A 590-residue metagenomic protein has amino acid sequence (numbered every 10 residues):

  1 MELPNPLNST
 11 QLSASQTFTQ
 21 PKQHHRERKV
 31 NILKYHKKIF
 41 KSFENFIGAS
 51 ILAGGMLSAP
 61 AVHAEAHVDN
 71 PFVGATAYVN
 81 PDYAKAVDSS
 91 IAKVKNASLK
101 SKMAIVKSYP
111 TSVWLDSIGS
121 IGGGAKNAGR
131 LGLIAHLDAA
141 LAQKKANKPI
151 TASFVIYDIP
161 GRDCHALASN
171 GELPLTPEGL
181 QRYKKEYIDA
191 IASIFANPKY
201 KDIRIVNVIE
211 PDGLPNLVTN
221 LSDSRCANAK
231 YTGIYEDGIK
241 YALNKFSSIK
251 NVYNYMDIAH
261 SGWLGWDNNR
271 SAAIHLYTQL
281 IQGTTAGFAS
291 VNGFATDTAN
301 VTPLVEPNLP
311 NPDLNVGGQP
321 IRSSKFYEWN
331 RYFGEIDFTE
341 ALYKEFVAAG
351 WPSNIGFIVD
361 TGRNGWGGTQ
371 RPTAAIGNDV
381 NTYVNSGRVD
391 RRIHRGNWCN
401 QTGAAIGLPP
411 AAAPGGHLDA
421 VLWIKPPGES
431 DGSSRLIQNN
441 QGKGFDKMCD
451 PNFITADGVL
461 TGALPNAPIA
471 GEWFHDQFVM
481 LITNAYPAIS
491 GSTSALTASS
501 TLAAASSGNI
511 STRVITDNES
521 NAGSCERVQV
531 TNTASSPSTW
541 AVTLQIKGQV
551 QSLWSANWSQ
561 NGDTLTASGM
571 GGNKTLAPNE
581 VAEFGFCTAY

Functional and structural regions predicted by a protein language model:
D69-F195, G407, I424-I469, W473-F474 (+3 more regions): N-terminal carbohydrate-binding/catalytic regions of secreted carbohydrate-active enzymes
G123-N127, D138-Y255, A272-Q279, T285-S290 (+1 more regions): Substrate-binding cleft of extracellular glycoside hydrolase catalytic domains
N228, A259-L280, T284, F288-G350 (+1 more regions): Substrate-binding surface in catalytic domains of secreted glycosidases
V347-A349, N354-L502: Substrate-binding cleft of secreted/luminal carbohydrate-active enzymes
A504-N521: Low-complexity, acidic Ser/Thr/Pro/Gly-rich terminal tails and inter-domain linkers that flank the onset of structured
S520-R527, S538, A582: Short, solvent-exposed loop/turn segments enriched in Ser/Thr/Gly
S536-N561: Short acidic, flexible loop segments centered on an aromatic residue
W554-Y590: Intrinsically disordered, low-complexity Pro/Gly/Ser/Thr-rich segments with frequent PxxP/GP/PP motifs and embedded
